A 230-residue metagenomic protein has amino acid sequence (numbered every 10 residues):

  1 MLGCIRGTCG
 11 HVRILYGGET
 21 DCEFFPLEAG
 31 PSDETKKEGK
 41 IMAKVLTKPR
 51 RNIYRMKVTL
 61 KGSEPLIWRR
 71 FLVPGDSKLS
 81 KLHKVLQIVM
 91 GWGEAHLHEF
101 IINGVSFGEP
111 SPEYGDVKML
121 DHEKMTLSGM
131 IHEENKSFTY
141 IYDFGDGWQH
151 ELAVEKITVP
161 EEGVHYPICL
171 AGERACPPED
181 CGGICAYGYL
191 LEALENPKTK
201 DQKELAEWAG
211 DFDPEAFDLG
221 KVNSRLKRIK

Functional and structural regions predicted by a protein language model:
G3, G7-V12, Y16-K230: Short linear regulatory motifs enriched in tryptophan with gly/pro/ser
